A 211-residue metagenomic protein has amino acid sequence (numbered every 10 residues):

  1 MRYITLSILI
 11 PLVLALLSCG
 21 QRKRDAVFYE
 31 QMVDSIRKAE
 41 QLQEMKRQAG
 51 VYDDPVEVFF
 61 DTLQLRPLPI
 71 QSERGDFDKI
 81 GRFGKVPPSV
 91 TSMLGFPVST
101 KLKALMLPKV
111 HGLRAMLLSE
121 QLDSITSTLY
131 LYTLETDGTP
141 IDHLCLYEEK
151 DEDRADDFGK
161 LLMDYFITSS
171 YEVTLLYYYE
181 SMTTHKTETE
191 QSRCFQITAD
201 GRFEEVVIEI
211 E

Functional and structural regions predicted by a protein language model:
M1-T5, Q21: Positively charged n-region of N-terminal signal peptides that target proteins for export
I4-L12: Sec-dependent signal peptide hydrophobic core
A15-S18: C-terminal motif of bacterial Sec signal peptides marking the signal peptidase cleavage site
G20-L105, E209-I210: Terminal domain-start segments
I70, G75-D76, D123-S127, H185-E190: Short, solvent-exposed loop/turn segments at conserved positions within beta-propeller repeat blades
D78-F96, T133-E148, C194-E205: Surface-exposed loop/turn elements that mediate protein-protein interactions on large endomembrane-trafficking
M106-I141: Mid-length scaffold segments of soluble, non-membrane domains
D142-E205, E209-E211: Short aromatic loop motif centered on NTY/YTY
